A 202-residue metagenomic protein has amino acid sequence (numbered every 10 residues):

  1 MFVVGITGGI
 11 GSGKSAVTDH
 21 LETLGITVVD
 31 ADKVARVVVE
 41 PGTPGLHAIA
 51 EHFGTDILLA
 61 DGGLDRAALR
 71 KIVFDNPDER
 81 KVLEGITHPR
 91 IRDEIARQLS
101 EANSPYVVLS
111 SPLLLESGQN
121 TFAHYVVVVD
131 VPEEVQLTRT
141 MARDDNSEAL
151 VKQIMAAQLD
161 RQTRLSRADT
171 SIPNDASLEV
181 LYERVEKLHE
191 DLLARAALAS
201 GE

Functional and structural regions predicted by a protein language model:
M1-L64, E186, E190-E202: Glycine-rich phosphate-binding loop of ATP-dependent small-molecule kinases
G13, D32, L83, V108 (+3 more regions): Residue-level signal for inorganic ion chemistry
K14, T87, I91, I95 (+3 more regions): Short amphipathic alpha-helical/adjacent loop interface patches that line ligand and macromolecule-binding sites
V29-D30, S166-V180: Phosphate-binding beta-loop-alpha motif at adenosine-nucleotide cofactor sites
K33-P105: ATP-dependent small-molecule kinase phosphotransfer cores that center on conserved nucleotide phosphate-binding segments
K71, L99, D160, L178-E202: C-terminal accessory "lid"/substrate-recognition subdomains
V82, N120-T121, Y125-T170, E186: A glycine- and Lys/Arg-enriched "phosphate-lid" helix/loop adjacent to the NTP-binding pocket of small-molecule kinases
R92-E101, Y106-A142: ATP-dependent NMP and nucleoside kinases share a basic, alpha-helical "lid"
